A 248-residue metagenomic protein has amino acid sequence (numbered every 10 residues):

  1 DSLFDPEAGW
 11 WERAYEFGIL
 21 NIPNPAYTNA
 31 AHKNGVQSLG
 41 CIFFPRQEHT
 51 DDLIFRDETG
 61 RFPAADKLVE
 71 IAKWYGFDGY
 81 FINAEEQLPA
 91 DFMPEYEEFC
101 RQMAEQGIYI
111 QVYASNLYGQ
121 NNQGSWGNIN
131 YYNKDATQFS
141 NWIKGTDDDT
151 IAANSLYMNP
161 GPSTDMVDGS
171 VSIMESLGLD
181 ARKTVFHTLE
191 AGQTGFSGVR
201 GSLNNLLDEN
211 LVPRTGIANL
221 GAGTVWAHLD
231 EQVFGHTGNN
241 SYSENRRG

Functional and structural regions predicted by a protein language model:
D1-G169: Chitinase-like catalytic core of GlcNAc-active glycosidases
I22-A26, S170-S172, G198-N205: Short alpha-helical segments and helix-capping/turn motifs at coil-helix boundaries
K33-Q37, R101-I110, I151, S176-F186 (+1 more regions): Structural alpha-beta junctions
L53, S125, V171-S172, R200-G201 (+1 more regions): Surface-exposed beta-strand edges and their flanking turn/coil or helix-capping segments
L156, D168-F186, E190: Long alpha-helical, hydrophobic tracts
V185-G248: Substrate-binding cleft of secreted/luminal carbohydrate-active enzymes
